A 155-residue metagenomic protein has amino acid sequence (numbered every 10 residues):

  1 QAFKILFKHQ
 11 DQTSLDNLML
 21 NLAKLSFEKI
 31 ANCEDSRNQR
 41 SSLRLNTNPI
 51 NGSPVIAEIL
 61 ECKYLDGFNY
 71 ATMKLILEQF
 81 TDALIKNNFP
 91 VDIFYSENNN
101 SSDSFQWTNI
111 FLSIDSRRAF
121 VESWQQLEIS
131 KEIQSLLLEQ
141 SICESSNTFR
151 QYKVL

Functional and structural regions predicted by a protein language model:
Q1-K131, L136-L155: Short S/T/G/P-rich N-terminal loop/turn motif that feeds into the first structured element of a domain
